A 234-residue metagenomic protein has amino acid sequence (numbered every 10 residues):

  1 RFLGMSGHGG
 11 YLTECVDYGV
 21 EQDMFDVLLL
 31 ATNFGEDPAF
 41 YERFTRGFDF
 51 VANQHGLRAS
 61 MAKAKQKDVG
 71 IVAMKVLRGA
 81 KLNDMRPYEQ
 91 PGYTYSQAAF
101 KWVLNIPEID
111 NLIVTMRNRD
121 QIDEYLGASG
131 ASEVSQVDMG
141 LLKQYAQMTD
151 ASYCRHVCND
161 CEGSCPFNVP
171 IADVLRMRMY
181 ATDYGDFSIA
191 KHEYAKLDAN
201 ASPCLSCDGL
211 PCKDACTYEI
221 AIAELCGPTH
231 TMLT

Functional and structural regions predicted by a protein language model:
R1-V169, D173-R176, D183-K196, D214 (+1 more regions): Beta/alpha (TIM)-barrel catalytic core signal, keyed to glycine-rich beta->alpha loops juxtaposed to Asp/Glu that bind
F187-A190, A199-T234: Flanking helices and flexible, charged tails adjoining ferredoxin-like Fe-S electron-transfer domains in multi-subunit
